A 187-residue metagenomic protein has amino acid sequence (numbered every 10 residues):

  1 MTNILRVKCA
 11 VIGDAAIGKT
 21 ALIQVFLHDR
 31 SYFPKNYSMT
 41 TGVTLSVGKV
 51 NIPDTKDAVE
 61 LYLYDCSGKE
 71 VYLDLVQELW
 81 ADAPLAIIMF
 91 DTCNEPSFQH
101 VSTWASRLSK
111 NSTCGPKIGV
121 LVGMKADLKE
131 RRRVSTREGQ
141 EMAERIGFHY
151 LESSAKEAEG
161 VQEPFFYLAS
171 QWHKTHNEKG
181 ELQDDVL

Functional and structural regions predicted by a protein language model:
M1-D184: TRAFAC-class small GTPase G-domain
